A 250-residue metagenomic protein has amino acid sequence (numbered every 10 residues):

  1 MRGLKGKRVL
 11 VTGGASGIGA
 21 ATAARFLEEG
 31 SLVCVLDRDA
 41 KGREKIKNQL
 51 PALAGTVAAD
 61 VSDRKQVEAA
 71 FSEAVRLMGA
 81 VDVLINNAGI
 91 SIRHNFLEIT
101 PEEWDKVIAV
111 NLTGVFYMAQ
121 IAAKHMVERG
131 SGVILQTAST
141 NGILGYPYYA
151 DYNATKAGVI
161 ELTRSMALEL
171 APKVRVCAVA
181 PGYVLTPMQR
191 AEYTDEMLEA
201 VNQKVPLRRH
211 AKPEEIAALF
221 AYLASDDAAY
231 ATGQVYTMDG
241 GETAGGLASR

Functional and structural regions predicted by a protein language model:
N95-F96, E103-I108, I134, V201: Substrate-binding pocket helix/loop in short-chain dehydrogenase/reductase
L97, L144-A150, R208, D226: Active-site loop immediately N-terminal to the catalytic Tyr-X3-Lys motif of short-chain dehydrogenase/reductase
A119, T155, T163: Active-site helix of classical SDR
K124, A167-P172, A229: Alpha-helical segment proximal to the catalytic Tyr-Lys
S139: Residue(s) in the substrate-gating loop at a strand-loop-helix junction that position the organic substrate next
L144, T232-R250: Short C-terminal tail/terminal secondary-structure segment of NAD(P)H-dependent dehydrogenase/reductase domains
A178, E199-D227, A231, M238-G240: C-terminal helical subdomain
